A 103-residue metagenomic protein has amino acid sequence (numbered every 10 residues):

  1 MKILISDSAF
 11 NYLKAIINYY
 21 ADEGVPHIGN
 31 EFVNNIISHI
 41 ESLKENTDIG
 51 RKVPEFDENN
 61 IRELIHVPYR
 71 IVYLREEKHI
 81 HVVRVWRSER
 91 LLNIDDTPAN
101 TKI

Functional and structural regions predicted by a protein language model:
M1-N34: Arg/Lys-rich, positively charged N-terminal/basic patches that mediate binding to nucleic acids
S6-S8, N46, V83-S88: Generic beta-structure capping elements
F10, E58, E76-H79: Short strand-connecting beta-turns/loops that link adjacent beta-strands
V25, E41, E45-D48, Y69 (+1 more regions): Generic structural signal for secondary-structure transition and capping sites
G29, R51-V53, I94: Short, hydrophobic secondary-structure boundary micro-motifs
I40-I65: A short, surface-exposed loop/turn module that caps and links secondary-structure elements
H66-Y69, L74-I103: Enriched for short, Lys/Arg-rich terminal
